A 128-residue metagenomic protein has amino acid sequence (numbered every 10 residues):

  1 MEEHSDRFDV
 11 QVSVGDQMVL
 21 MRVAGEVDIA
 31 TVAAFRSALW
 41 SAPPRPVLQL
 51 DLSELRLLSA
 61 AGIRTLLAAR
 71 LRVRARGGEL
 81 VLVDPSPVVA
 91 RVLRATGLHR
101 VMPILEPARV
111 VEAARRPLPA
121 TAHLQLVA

Functional and structural regions predicted by a protein language model:
M1-L57, A68-A128: STAS-like cytosolic regulatory interaction modules
